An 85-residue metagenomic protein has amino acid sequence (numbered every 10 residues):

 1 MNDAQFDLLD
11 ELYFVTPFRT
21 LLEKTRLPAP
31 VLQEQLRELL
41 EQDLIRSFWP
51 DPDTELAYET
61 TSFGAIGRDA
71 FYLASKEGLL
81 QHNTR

Functional and structural regions predicted by a protein language model:
M1-D10: Short alpha-helical segments that sit at the start of domains
E11, L22, D69: Short, flexible active-site loop motifs that bind/organize anionic cofactors or intermediates
V15-T25: Short acidic, hydrophobic short linear motifs in intrinsically disordered regions
T20, R46, F71-L73: Ordered hydrophobic segments in well-structured contexts
R26-Q42, R46-D53, D69: Short amphipathic alpha-helical interaction segments
L56-R85: Short, amphipathic alpha-helical interaction segments positioned at domain boundaries
